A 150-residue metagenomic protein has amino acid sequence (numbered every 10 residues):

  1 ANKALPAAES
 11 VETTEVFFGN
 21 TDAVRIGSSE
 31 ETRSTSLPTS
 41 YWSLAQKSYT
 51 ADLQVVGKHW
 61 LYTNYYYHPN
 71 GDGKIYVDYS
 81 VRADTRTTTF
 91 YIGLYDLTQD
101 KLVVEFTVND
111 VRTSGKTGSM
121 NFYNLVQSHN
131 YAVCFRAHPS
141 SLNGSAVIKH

Functional and structural regions predicted by a protein language model:
A1-Y62: N-terminal prepro-regions of secreted/extracellular proteins
Y49, Y79, L142-A146: One face of beta-strands
A51-T88: Short, surface-exposed binding/anchoring microloops in extracellular/periplasmic proteins
I75, Y123-A137: Noncatalytic modules at the cell exterior or secretory-pathway interfaces, chiefly beta-strand-rich lectin/adhesion
T87-L102: Short, surface-exposed beta-strand/strand-loop-strand elements in extracellular ectodomains
T88-F90, Y131, A137-H150: Edge beta-strands of jelly-roll/beta-sandwich modules across compartments, strongly enriched in secreted/luminal
L102-T113: Solvent-exposed serine/threonine-rich low-complexity stretches and specific carbohydrate-binding patches
G115-N124: Exposed aromatic-hydrophobic patches
